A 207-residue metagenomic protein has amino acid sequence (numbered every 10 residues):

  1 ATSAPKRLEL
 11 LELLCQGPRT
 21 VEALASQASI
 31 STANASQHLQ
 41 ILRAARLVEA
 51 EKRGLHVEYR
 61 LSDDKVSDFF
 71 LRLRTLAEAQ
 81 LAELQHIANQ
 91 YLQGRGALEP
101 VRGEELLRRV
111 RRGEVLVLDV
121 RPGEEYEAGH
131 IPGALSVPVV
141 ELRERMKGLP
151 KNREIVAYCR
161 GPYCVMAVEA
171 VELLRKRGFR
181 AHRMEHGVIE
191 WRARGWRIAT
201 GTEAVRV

Functional and structural regions predicted by a protein language model:
A1, E12-C15, H56-A97, E127-P132 (+3 more regions): Rhodanese-like catalytic fold shared by cysteine-dependent sulfurtransferases and DSP/PTP-type phosphatases
P5-L8, Q16-T20: Short capping segments at the starts of secondary-structure elements
L10, A23-Q27: A short acidic, leucine-rich amphipathic alpha-helix
S31-N34: Helix-turn-helix DNA-binding motif, specifically the short coil turn and the N-cap/start of the second
L39-Q40, V188: Short, hydrophobic-biased segments on the C-terminal half of alpha helices that form "recognition helices"
R43-R53, R60: Beta-hairpin "wing" of winged helix-turn-helix
L106, L116-R121, V137: Short hydrophobic beta-strand that contains or immediately precedes a catalytic carboxylate
